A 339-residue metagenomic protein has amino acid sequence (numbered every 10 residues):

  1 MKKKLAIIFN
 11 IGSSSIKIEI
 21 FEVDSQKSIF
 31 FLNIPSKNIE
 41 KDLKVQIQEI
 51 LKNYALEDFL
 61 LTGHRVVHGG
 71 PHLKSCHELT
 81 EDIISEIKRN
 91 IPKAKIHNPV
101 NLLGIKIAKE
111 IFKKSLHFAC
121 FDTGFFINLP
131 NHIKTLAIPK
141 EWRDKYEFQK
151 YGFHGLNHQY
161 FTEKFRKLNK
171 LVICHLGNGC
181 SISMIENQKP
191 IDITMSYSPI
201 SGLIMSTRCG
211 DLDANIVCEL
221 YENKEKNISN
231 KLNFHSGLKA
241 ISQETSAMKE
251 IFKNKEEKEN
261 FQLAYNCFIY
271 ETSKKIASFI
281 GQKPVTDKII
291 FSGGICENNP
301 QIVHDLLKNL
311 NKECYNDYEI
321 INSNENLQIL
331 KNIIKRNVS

Functional and structural regions predicted by a protein language model:
M1-K3, P99-K113, H154-L171: Conserved phosphate-binding catalytic cores of ATP/NTP-utilizing and phosphoryl-transfer enzymes
L5-D42, S196: Short glycine-rich, Thr/Ser-proximal phosphate-binding strand/loop in the N-terminal lobe of ATP-dependent enzymes
I16-I20, C180-I185: Short beta-strand scaffold segments in enzyme catalytic cores
Y54-N101, L116-F118, G124-L136: Short beta-strand-loop/turn "lid" adjacent to the catalytic site in phosphate-handling enzymes
T135-G179, P190-S246, E250-F252: Glycine-rich phosphate-binding loop plus the immediately following alpha-helix
N230, F234-P284: Adenine-nucleotide phosphate-binding core of ATP-dependent small-molecule kinases
D287-N309: Glycine-rich phosphate-binding loops at beta-strand->alpha-helix junctions
E297, Y315-S339: Glycine-rich phosphate-binding/hydrolytic loop that grips phosphoryl groups
